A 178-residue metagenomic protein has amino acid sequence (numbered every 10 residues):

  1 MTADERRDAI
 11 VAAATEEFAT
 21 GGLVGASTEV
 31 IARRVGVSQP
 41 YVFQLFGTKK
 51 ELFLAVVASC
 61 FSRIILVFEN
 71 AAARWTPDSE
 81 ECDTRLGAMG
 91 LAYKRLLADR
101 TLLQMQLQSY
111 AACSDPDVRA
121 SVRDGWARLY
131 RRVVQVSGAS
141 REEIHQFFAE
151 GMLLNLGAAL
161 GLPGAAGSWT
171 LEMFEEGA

Functional and structural regions predicted by a protein language model:
E5-R6, V37: The short coil/loop that forms the "turn" connecting the two helices of the helix-turn-helix
A9-E16, T20, R34, Q44 (+3 more regions): Alpha-helical structural segments
E29, P40: Residues within helix-turn-helix
S62-I65, R95-A98, D115-E142: Amphipathic alpha-helical packing segments from all-alpha helical-bundle domains
E80-L107, A112-D117: Helical hydrophobic small-molecule/effector-binding pocket
R95, Y130-A178: C-terminal peripheral helix-coil segments that are non-catalytic and often amphipathic
Q108-A112, G125, Q146-E150: Short acidic/histidine-centered micro-motifs embedded in hydrophobic/aromatic stretches that mark compact functional
